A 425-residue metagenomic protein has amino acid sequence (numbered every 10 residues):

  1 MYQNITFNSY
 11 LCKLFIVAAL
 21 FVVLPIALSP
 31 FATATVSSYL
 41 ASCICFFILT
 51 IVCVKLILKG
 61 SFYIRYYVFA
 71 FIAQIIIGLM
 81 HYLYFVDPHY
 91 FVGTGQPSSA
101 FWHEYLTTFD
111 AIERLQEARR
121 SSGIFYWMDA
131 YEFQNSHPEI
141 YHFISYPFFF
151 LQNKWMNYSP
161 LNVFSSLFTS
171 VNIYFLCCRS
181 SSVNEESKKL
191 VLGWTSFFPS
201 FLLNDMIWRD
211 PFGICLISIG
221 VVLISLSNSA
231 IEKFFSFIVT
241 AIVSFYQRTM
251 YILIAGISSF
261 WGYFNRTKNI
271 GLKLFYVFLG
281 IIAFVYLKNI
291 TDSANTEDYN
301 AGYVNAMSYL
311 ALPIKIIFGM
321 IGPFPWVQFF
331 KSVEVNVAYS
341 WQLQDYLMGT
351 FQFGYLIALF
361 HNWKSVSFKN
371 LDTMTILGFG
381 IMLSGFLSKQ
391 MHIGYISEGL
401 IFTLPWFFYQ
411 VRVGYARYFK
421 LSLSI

Functional and structural regions predicted by a protein language model:
F15-V22, S365-G385: Transmembrane alpha-helix segments characteristic of polytopic inner-membrane glycan-assembly/cell-envelope
I48-K55, Y146, P160-S182, I357-A358: Transmembrane-helix motifs of polytopic, lipid-linked glycan transferases
H103-N153: Short hydrophobic/aromatic helix or loop-helix immediately within or flanking a transmembrane segment in polytopic
Y131-S145, F150-V171, Q342-G349: Loop-to-helix entry region of an early transmembrane alpha helix in multi-pass inner-membrane enzymes
M156, I173-S196, K369-T373: Transmembrane-helix signature of polytopic, membrane-embedded enzymes that assemble or transfer cell-envelope glycans
S181, I217-K233, V411: Membrane-interface transmembrane helices that cradle and orient dolichyl/undecaprenyl
D205-F212: Short acidic/glycine- and proline-prone juxtamembrane loop motifs at membrane-interface regions of multi-pass membrane
K233-F368: Alpha-helical transmembrane segments and terminal signal-anchor/GPI-anchor hydrophobic tails, characterized by long
